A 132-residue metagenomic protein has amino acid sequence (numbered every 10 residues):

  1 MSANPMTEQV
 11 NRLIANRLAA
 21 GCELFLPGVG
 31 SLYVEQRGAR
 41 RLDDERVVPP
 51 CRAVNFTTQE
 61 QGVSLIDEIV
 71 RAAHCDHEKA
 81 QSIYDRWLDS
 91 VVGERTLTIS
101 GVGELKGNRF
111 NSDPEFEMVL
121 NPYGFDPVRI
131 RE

Functional and structural regions predicted by a protein language model:
M1-E132: Strongly charged
